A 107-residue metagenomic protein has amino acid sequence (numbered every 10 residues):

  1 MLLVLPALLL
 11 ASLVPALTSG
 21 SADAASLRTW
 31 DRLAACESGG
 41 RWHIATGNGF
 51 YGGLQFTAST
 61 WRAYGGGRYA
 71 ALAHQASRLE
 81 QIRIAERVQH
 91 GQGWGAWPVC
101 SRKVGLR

Functional and structural regions predicted by a protein language model:
M1-A11: Sec-dependent N-terminal signal peptides
V4-L5, A22, W42: Hydrophobic alpha-helical segments, principally membrane-spanning helices and signal/leader peptides
A7, G20-S21, Y51: Generic detector of short, locally flexible boundary/turn motifs and exposed helical patches
A11-L27: C-terminal region of N-terminal signal peptides and the immediate post-cleavage residues of exported proteins
A25-R107: Peptidoglycan cell-wall recognition and remodeling modules
